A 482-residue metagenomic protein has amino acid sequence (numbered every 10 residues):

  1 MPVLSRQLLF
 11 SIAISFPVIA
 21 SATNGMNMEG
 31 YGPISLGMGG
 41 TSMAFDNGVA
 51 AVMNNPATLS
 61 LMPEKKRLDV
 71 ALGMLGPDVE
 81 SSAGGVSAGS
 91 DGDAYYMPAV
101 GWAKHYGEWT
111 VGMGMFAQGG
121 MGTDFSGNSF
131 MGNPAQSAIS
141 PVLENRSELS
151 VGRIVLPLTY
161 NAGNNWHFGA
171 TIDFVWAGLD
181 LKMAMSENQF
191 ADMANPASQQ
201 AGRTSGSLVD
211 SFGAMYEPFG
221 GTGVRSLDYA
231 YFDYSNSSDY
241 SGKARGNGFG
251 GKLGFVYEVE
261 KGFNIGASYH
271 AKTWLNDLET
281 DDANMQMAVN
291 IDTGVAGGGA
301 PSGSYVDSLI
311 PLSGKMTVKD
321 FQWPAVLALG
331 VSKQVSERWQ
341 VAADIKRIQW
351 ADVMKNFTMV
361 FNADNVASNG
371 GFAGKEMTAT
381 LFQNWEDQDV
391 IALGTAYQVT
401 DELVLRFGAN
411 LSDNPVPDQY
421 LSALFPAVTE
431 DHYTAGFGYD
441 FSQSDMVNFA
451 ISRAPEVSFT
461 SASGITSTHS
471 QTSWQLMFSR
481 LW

Functional and structural regions predicted by a protein language model:
M1-S21: Gram-negative bacterial Sec-dependent N-terminal signal peptides
S21-T23, P33-G40, N47-G48, N54: Residue-level signal for pocket-adjacent positions within structured domains
T23-L36, A94-W482: Outer-membrane beta-barrel porins/channels
N27-S42, S60-D78: Transmembrane beta-strand segments of Gram-negative outer membrane beta-barrel proteins
G40-N47, P77-D93: Surface-exposed strand-loop-strand hairpins of Gram-negative outer-membrane beta-barrel proteins
M43-D46, A50-K65, W102-E108: Outer-membrane beta-barrel pore proteins
L68-A83, S87, G119, N128-Q136 (+1 more regions): A short glycine/small-residue-enriched secondary-structure motif
